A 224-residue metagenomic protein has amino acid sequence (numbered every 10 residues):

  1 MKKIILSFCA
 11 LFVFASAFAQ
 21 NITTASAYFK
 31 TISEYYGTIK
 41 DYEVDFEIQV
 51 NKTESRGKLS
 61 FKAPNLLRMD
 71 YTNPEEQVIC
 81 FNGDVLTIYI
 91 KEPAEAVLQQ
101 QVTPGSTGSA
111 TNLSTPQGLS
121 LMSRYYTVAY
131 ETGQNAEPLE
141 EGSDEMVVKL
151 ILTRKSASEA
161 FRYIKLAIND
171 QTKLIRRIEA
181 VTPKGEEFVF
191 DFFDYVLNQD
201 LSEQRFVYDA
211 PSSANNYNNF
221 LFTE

Functional and structural regions predicted by a protein language model:
I4-V13: Sec-dependent N-terminal signal peptides
S16-S55, A63, Q199, R205 (+1 more regions): N-terminal leader/targeting segments and the immediate start of mature chains
F46, L67-Y71, L86-Y89, L152 (+1 more regions): Short hydrophobic/aromatic-rich beta-strand segments that constitute the beta-sheet cores of beta-sandwich/beta-barrel
N51-E54, E76, G185: Solvent-exposed loop/turn segments connecting transmembrane beta-strands in outer-membrane beta-barrel proteins
K58-L113, F188: An acidic-aromatic
L98-V147: Flexible, surface-exposed loop/linker segments and immediately adjacent secondary-structure boundaries
Y126-L221: Gly/Pro-enriched, hydrophobic low-complexity segments that function as extracytoplasmic propeptides/linkers
